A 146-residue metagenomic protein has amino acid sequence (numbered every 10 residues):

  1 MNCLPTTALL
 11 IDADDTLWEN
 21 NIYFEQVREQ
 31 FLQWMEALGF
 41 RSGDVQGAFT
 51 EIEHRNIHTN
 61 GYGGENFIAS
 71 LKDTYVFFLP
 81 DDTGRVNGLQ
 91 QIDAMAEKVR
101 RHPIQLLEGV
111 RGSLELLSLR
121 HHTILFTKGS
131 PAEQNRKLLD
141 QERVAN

Functional and structural regions predicted by a protein language model:
M1-A48: Active-site neighborhood of HAD-like aspartate-dependent phosphohydrolases
T16-N20, T59, G63, H102 (+1 more regions): Conserved aromatic-histidine-acidic binding/catalytic patches
F24-L32, I68, K72, P131 (+1 more regions): An amphipathic alpha-helix signature
L38, F78-D82, P103: Amphipathic alpha-helical interaction segments
G43, E51-K98, L116: A metal-dependent, Asp-based hydrolase signature
N87-Q105, V110-Q141: Substrate-recognition element of Asp-dependent hydrolases with the DxDx(T/V) motif
V144-A145: Conserved H-loop
